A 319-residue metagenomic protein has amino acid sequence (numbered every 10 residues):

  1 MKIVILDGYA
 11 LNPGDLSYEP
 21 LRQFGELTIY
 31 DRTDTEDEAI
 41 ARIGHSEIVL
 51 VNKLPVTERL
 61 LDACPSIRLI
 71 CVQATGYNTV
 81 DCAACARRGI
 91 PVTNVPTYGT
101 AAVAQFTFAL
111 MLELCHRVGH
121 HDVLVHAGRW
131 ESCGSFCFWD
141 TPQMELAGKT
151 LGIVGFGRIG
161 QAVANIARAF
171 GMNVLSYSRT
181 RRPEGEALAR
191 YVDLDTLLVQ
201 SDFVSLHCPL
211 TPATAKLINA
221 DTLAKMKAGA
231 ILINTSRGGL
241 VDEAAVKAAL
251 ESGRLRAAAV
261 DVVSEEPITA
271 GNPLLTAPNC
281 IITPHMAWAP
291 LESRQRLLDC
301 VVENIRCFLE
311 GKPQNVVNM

Functional and structural regions predicted by a protein language model:
M1-I48, L175: N-terminal glycine-/charge-rich "phosphate-binding" loop or analogous flexible N-terminal tail
D31, Q73-A74, I90-A101, S178 (+1 more regions): Short beta->alpha connector loops at strand-helix junctions that form conserved, small/polar/Pro-enriched
G44, T57-L61, N173-L175, R179-P273: Rossmann-like adenosine-cofactor binding region
R88, P96-T150: Phosphate-binding beta-alpha-beta segment of Rossmann-like dinucleotide-binding domains, i.e., the NAD(P)
F156-G157: Glycine-rich Rossmann-fold phosphate-binding loop(s) that bind the pyrophosphate of adenine dinucleotide cofactors
G160-Q161: N-terminal Rossmann-fold NAD(P) dinucleotide-binding loop
L297-M319: NAD(P)-dependent dehydrogenase/reductase Rossmann-like domain
